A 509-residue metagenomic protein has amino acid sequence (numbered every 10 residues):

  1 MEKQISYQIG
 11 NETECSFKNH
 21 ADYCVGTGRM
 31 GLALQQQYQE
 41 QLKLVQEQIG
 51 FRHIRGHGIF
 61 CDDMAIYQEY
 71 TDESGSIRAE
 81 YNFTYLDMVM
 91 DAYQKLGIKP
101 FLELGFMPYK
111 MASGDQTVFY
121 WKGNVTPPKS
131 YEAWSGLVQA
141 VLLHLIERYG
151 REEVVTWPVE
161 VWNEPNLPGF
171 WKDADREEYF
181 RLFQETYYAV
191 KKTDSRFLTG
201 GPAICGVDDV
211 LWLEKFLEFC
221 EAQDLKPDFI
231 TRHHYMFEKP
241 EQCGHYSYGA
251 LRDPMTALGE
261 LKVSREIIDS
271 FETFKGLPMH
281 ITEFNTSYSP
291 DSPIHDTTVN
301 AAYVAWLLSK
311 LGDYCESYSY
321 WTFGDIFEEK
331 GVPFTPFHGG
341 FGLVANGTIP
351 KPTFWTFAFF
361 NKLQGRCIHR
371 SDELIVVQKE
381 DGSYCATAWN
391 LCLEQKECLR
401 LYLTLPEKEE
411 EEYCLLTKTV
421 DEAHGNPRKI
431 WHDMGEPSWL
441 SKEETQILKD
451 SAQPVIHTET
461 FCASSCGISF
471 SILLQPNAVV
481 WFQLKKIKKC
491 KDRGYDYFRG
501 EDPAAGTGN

Functional and structural regions predicted by a protein language model:
M1-F51, P476, K486-N509: Mature N-terminal, pre-catalytic/accessory segment of carbohydrate-active enzymes
N11, L32-Q46, H144, V210-C220 (+1 more regions): Short, acidic/polar
C24, Y93, V141, V159 (+10 more regions): Conserved, mostly hydrophobic/aromatic
Q41, F237-S292, E316-D325, C367: Glycoside hydrolase catalytic-domain groove-lining segments
I49-R252, S289: Substrate-binding cleft and catalytic face of glycoside hydrolase catalytic domains, especially the flexible beta-alpha
H280-K396: Aromatic/acidic polysaccharide-binding cleft in carbohydrate-active enzymes
E373-D433, P476-Q483, K488: Carbohydrate-binding surface patches
S438-G508: C-terminal beta-strand-rich structural cap/linker in extracellular carbohydrate-active enzymes
